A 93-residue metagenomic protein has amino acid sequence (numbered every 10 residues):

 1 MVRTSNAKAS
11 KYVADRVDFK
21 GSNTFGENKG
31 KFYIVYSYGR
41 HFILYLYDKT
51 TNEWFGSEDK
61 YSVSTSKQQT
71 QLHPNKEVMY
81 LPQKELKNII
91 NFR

Functional and structural regions predicted by a protein language model:
M1-R93: Terminal leader/tail segments of proteins
